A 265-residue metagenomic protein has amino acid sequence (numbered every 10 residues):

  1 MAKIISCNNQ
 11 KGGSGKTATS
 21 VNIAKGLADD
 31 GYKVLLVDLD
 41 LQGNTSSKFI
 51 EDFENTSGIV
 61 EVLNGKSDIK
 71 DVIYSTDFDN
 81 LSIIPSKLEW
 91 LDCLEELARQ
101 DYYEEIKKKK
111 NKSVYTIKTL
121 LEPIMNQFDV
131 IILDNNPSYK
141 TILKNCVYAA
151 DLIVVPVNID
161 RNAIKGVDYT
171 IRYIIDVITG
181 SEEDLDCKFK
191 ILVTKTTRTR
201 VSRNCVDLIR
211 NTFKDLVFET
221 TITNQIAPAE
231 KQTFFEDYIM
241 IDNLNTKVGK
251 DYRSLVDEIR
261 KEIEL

Functional and structural regions predicted by a protein language model:
M1-L265: P-loop NTP-binding core
